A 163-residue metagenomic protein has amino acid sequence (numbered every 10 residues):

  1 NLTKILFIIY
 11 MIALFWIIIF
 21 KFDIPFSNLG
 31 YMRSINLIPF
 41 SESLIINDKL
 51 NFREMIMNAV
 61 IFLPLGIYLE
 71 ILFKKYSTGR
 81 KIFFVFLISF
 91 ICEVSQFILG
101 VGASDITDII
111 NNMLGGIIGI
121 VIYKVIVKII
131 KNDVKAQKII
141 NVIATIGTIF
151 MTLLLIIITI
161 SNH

Functional and structural regions predicted by a protein language model:
N1-G100, V121-H163: Bulky hydrophobic segments
G100-I126: Alpha-helical transmembrane segments that form the membrane-embedded catalytic/substrate-binding core of multi-pass
